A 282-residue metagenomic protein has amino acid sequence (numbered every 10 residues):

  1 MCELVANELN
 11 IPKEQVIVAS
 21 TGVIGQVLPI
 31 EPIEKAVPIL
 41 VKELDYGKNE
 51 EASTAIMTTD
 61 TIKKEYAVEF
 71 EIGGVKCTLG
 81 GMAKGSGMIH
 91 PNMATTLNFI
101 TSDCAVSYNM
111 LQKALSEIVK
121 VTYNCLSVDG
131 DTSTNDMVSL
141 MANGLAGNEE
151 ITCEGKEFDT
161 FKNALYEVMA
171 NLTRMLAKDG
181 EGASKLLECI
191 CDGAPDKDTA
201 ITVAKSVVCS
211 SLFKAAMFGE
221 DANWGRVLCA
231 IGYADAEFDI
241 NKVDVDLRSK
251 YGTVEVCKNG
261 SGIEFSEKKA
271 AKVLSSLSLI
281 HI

Functional and structural regions predicted by a protein language model:
L4-Y123, S133: Glycine-rich, mobile lid/loop segments that gate access to catalytic sites or pores
I11-Q15, Y46-S53, A67, Y123-N135 (+3 more regions): Flexible, glycine/charged-enriched surface loops at secondary-structure junctions
S107-M169: Acidic, glycine-rich loop-and-beta core segments that form the ion-binding/anion-interacting portion of active sites
V138-L140, S184-D196, W224-A234: A short beta-alpha structural unit
N143-G219: A glycine- and small/hydrophobic-rich beta-loop-beta segment that serves as a flexible "lid/hinge" or phosphate-binding
G219-K250: Short, structured protein-protein interaction patches enriched in aromatics and acidic/basic residues, typified by
V256-S276: A conserved acidic, glycine/proline-rich C-terminal tail/linker
I280-I282: Conserved small/polar residues in nucleotide/adenosyl-binding loops
